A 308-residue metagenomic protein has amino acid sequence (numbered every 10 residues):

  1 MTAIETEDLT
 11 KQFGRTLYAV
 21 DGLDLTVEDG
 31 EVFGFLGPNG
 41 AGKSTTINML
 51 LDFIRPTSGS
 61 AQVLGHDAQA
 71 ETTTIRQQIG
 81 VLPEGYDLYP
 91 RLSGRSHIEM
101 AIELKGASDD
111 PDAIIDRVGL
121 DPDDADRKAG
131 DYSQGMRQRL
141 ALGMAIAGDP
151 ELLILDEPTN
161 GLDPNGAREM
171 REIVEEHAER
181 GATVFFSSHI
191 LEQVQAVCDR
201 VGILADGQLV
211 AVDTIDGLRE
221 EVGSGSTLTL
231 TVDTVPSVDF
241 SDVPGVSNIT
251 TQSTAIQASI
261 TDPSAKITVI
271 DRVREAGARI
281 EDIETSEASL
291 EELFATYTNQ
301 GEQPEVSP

Functional and structural regions predicted by a protein language model:
T2-T6, K11-F186, L191-A205, A211: ABC transporter nucleotide-binding domains
E7, T57, P244-S247, E281: A short, local hydrophobic-aromatic micro-motif
G14, H66-Q69, L209, D233-V235 (+2 more regions): Short, surface-exposed acidic/glycine-rich loop or hinge patches that mediate macromolecular interfaces
G80, H97, G106, A141 (+4 more regions): A generic structural signal for secondary-structure junctions that act as hinges or helix/strand caps at the edges
E103-L104, D199, G223, N299-Q303 (+1 more regions): Non-catalytic alpha-helical coupling and interface elements of nucleotide-dependent molecular machines and regulators
E172-S259: ABC transporter nucleotide-binding domain
T261-P308: C-terminal coupling/interaction segments
